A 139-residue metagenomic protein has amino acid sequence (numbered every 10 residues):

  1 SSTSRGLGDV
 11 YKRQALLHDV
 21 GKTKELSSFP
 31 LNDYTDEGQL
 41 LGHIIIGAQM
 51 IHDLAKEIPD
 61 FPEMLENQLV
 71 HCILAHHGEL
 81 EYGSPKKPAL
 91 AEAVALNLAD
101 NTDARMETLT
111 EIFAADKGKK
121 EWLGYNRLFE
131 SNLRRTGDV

Functional and structural regions predicted by a protein language model:
S1-Y11: Single conserved hydrophobic/aromatic residue that forms the stacking wall/gate of nucleotide- or nucleobase-binding
D9-E25: Conserved active-site beta-strand-loop modules that form the wall/rim of enzyme catalytic pockets and either contain
K12, E25-D36, K56-K117: Histidine/acidic-rich helix-loop-helix segments that form or flank divalent-metal centers in metalloenzyme catalytic
Q14-D19, L41-L80, L128-G137: Histidine- and acidic-residue-rich, metal-dependent catalytic cores
N97, A115, K119-R127, T136-V139: N-terminal intrinsically disordered, cationic/polar leader segments that include organellar targeting peptides
